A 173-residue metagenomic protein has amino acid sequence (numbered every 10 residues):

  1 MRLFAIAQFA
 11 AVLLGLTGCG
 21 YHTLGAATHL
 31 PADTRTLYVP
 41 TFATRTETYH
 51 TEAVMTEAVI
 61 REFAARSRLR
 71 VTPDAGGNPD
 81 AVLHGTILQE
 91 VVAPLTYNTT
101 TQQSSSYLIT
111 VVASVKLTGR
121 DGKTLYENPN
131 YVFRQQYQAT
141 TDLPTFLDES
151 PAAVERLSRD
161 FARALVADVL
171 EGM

Functional and structural regions predicted by a protein language model:
M1-C19: Sec-dependent bacterial lipoprotein signal peptides
G15, E62, D160: Conserved catalytic core of Hanks-type protein kinase domains
C19-R61, A65-R68, D121, T141-L143 (+1 more regions): A structural "domain/chain start" motif
A26, P73-D74: Residue-level detector of family-conserved "landmark" positions at structurally sensitive sites
E47, T51, S105, E149 (+2 more regions): Conserved acidic
R66-R70, G76-G77, V82-N128, R134-A152: Surface-exposed short loop/turn segments
L147-M173: Compositionally biased, intrinsically disordered linkers/stalks adjacent to structured regions
